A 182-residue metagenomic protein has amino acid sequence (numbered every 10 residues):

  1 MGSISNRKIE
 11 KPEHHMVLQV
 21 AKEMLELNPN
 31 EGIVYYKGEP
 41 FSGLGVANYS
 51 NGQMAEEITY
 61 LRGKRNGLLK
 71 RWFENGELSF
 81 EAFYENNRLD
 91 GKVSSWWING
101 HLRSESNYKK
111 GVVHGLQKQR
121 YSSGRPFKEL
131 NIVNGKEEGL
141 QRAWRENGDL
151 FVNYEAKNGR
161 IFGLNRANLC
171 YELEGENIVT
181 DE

Functional and structural regions predicted by a protein language model:
M1-E182: Glycine/tyrosine- and acidic-biased, solvent-exposed loop/turn segments at the edges of beta-strands
